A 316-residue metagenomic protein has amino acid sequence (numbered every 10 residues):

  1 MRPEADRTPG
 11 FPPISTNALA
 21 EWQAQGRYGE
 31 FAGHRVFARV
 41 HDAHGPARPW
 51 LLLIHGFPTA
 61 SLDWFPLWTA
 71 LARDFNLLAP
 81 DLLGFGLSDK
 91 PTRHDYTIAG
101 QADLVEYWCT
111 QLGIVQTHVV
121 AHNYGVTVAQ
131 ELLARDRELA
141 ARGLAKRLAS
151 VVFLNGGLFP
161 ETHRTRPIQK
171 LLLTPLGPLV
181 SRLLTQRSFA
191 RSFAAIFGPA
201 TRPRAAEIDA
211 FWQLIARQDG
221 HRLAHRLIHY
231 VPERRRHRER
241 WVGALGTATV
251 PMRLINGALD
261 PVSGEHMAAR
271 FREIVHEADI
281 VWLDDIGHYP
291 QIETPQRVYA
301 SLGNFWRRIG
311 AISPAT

Functional and structural regions predicted by a protein language model:
L19-H34, R39-G45, L78-A121, A134 (+2 more regions): Active-site loop/oxyanion-hole signature of alpha/beta-hydrolase fold enzymes
H41-L87: Conserved HGGG/HGGXW glycine-rich cap/lid loop of the alpha/beta-hydrolase fold
V115-H163: Conserved hydrolase catalytic core segment
T162-R164, L183-T247: Conserved alpha/beta-hydrolase catalytic His-Asp/Glu region
E207, W241, G264-E273: Short alpha-helix in the alpha/beta-hydrolase fold that links the catalytic acid
A248, L254-N256: Short beta-strand/loop motif that positions the catalytic acidic residue of the alpha/beta-hydrolase fold
L259-S263: Acidic catalytic loop of the alpha/beta-hydrolase fold
E277-T316: Catalytic active-site module of serine/aspartate enzymes centered on a nucleophile-bearing elbow/loop
